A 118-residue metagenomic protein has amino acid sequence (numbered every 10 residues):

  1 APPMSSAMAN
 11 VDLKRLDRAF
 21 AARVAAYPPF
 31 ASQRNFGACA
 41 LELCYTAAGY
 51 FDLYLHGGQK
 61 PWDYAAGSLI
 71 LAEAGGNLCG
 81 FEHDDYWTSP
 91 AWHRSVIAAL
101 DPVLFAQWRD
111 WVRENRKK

Functional and structural regions predicted by a protein language model:
A1-K118: An extended, acidic
